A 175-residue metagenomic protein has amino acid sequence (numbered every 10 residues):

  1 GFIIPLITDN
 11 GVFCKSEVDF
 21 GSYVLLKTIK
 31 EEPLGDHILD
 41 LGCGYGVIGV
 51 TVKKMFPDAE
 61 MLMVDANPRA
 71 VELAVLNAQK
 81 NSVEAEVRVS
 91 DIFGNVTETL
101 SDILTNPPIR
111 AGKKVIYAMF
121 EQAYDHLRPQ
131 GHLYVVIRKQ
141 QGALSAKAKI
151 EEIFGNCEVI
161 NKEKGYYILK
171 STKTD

Functional and structural regions predicted by a protein language model:
G1-E32: Class I SAM-dependent transferase core
F20-T105: Conserved SAM/SAH cofactor-binding pocket of Class I
V52, A123, I150: Class I S-adenosylmethionine-dependent transferase superfamily signal
D65-P68, V115, R138: Short beta->alpha hinge that forms the Motif I/post-I loop of the SAM-binding pocket
A118-P129: A short glycine-rich, Lys/Arg-flanked "PGG" loop and its adjoining helix->strand segment in the class I
Q130-I137: Conserved beta-strand signature within the Rossmann-like core of class I S-adenosyl-L-methionine
R138-G155: Conserved class I S-adenosyl-L-methionine
K162-D175: Core SAM-dependent methyltransferase catalytic element
